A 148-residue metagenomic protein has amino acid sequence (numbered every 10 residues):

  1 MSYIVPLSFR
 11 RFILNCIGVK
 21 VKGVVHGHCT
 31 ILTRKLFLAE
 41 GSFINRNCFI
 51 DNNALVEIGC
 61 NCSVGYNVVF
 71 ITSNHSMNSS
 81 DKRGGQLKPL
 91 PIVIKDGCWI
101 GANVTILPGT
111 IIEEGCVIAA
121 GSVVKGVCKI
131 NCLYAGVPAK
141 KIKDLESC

Functional and structural regions predicted by a protein language model:
M1-K35: Extended, small-residue-rich solenoid/repeat segments and analogous flexible loops that form exposed scaffolds
I4, C29-L38, I44-I111, V137-P138 (+1 more regions): Flexible, glycine/small-residue-enriched loop-and-beta-strand segment within the central core of proteins
S8-F9, N53, A119: Short, conserved clusters of charged catalytic residues that mark active-site and nucleotide-handling motifs
K20-V25, N52, I111-E113, C128: Extended beta-solenoid/beta-helix repeat architectures
S63, W99, V117, V123 (+1 more regions): Short-chain dehydrogenase/reductase
A102-V117, S122-G126: Beta-rich strand-turn-strand
G121-S122, V127-K129, A139, L145-E146: Short glycine-rich donor-binding/catalytic loop of glycosyltransferases that coordinates the nucleotide-sugar
